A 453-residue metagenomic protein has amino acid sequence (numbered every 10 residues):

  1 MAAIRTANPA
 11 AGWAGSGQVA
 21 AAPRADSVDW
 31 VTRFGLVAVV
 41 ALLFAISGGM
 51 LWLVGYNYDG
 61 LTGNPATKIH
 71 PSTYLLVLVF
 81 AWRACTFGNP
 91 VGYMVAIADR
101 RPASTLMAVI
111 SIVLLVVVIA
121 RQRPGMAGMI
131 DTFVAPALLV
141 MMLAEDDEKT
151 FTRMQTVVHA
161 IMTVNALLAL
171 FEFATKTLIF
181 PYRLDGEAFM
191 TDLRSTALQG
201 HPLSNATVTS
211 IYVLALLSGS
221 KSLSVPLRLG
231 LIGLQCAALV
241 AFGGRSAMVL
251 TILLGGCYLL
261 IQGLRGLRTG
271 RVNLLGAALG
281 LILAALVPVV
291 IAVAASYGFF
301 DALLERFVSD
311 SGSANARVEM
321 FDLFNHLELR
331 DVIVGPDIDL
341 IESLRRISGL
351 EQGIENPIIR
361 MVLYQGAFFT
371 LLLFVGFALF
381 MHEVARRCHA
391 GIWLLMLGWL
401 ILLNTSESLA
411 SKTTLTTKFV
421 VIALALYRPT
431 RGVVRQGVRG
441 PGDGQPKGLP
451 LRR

Functional and structural regions predicted by a protein language model:
A2-P90, L115-V116, W399-N404: N-terminal signal-anchor transmembrane segment
V31-A41, R100-V109, M141-L170: Interfacial loop-to-transmembrane-helix boundary motif in multi-pass membrane proteins
Y58-T62, I179, D301-Q365: Long extracytoplasmic/lumenal interhelical loops at the membrane interface of multi-pass membrane proteins
P102-I112, R121-D146: Aromatic-anchored transmembrane helix interface
Q155-I179, G200-G243, M248-I261: Alpha-helical transmembrane segments of multi-pass inner-membrane proteins
D192, C236, V240, G244 (+1 more regions): A conserved mid-to-late transmembrane alpha helix and its immediate loop/hinge that forms the functional core
L214, W393-L403, A410-R453: Transmembrane alpha-helices of multi-pass inner-membrane enzymes
L279-I282, Y364-N404, R431: Hydrophobic transmembrane alpha-helices and their immediate junctions
